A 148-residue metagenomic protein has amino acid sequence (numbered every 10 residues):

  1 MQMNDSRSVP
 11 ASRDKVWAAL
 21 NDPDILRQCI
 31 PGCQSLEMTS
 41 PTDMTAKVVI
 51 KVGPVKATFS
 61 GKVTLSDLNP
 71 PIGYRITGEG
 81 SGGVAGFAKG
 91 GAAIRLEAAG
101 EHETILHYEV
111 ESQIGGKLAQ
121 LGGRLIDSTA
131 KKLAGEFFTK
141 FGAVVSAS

Functional and structural regions predicted by a protein language model:
M1-K51, E101, A147-S148: Hydrophobic ligand-binding cavity/cleft-lining segments
Q2-S8, D43-T45, T58-S60, G73 (+2 more regions): Intrinsic-disorder/low-complexity, polar/charged segments enriched in Ser/Thr/Lys/Arg/Asp/Glu/Gln
D5-R7, Q34, G61-D67, G90-A98: Hydrophobic/aromatic beta-strand elements that line small-molecule binding cavities or substrate pockets in beta-rich
S8-S12, V49-G53, S66-L68, E79 (+2 more regions): Solvent-exposed residues in well-ordered beta-strands and their adjoining turns, especially edge/terminal strands
V16, L20, L26, L65 (+2 more regions): Hydrophobic pocket/interface hotspot
E37-S81, E136: Glycine-rich portal/gate segments that line the openings of hydrophobic small-molecule binding cavities
G80-S128: Beta-strand/loop substructures that line and gate deep hydrophobic ligand-binding cavities in soluble
G115-S148: A conserved amphipathic terminal alpha-helix motif
